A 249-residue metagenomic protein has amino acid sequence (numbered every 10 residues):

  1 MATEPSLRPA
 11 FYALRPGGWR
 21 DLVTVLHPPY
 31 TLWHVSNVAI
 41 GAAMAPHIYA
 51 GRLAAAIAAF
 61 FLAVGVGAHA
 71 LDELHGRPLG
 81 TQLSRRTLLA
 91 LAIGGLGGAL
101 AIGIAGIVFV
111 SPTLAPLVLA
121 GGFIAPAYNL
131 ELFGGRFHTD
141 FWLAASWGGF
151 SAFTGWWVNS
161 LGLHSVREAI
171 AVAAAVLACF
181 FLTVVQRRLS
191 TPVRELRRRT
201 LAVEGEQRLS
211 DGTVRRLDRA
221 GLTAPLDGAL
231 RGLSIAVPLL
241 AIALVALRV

Functional and structural regions predicted by a protein language model:
M1-Q82, T87-A125, A145-V249: Hydrophobic alpha-helical transmembrane segments
L130-W142: Membrane-helix interface "capping/anchor" motifs
